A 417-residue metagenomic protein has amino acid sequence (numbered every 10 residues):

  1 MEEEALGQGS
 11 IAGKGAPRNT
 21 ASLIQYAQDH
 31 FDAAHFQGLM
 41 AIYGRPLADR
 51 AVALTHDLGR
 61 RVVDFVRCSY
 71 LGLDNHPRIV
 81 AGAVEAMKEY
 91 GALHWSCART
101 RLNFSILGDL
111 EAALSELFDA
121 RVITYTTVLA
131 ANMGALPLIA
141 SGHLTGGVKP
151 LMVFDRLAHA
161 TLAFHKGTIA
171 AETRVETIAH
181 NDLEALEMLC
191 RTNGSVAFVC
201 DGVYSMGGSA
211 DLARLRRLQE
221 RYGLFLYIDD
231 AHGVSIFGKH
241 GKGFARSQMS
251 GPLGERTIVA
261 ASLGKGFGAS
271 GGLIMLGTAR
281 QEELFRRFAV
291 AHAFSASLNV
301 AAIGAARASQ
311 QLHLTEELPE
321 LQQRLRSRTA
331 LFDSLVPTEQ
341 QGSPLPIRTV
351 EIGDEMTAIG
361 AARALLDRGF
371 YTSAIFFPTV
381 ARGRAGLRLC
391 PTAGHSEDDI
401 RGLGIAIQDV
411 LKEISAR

Functional and structural regions predicted by a protein language model:
R67-Y70, P346-M356, F370-I407: Conserved PLP-binding active-site segment of the aspartate aminotransferase-like
V80-T127: Conserved N-terminal alpha-helix of the aminotransferase class I/II PLP-enzyme fold
L138-T161: Conserved PLP-anchoring active-site segment centered on the Schiff-base-forming lysine
V175-Y227: Active-site phosphate-binding strand-loop segment of PLP-dependent enzymes
M188, G207-F225, H232-I258: Active-site pre-lysine segment of PLP-dependent enzymes
Q248-L284: Active-site PLP attachment segment
S270-P319: Conserved core segment of the aminotransferase class I/II
L321-D333, P337-R368, T379, P391-A393: Conserved PLP-binding catalytic core of the aspartate aminotransferase-like
